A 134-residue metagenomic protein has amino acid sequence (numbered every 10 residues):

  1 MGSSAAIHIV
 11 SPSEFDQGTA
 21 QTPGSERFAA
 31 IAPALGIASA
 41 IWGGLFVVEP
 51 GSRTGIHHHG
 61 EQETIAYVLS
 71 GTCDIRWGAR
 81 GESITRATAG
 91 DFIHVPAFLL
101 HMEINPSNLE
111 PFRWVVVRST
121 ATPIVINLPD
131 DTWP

Functional and structural regions predicted by a protein language model:
M1-I41, G55, V125-P134: A short, N-terminal "cap"/entry segment at the start of jelly-roll beta-barrel domains of the cupin/DSBH fold
R27, G43-V47, I65, I84 (+3 more regions): Conserved hydrophobic/aromatic beta-strand scaffold that supports enzyme active sites
L35-G36, E61, R80, N108-L109: Short strand-connecting beta-turns/loops that link adjacent beta-strands
A40-W42, Q62, P111-F112: A structure-centric signal for secondary-structure junctions around beta-strands
F46-P50, T54: Short, well-structured hydrophobic secondary-structure segments
R53, E61-A89: A short beta-strand-loop-beta hairpin characteristic of the jelly-roll/cupin
R53-G55, D74, I93, A97-E103: Histidine-centered metal-chelating micro-motifs
R86-A89, A97-P123: Ligand-binding loop in jelly-roll beta-barrel domains
